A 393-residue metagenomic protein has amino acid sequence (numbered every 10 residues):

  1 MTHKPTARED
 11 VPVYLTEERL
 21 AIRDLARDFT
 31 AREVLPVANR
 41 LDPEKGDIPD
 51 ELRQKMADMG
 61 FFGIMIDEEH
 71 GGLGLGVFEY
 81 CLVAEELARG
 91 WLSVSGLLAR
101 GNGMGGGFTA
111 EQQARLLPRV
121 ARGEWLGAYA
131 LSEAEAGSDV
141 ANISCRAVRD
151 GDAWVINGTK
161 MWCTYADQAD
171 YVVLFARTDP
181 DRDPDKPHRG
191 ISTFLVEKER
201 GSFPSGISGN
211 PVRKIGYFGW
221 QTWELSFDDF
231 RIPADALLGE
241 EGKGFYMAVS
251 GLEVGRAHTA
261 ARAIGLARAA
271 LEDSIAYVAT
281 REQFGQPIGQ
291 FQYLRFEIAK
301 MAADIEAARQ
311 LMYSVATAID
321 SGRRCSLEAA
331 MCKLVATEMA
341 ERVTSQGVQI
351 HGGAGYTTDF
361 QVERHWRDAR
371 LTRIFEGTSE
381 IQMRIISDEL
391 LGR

Functional and structural regions predicted by a protein language model:
M1-S95, Q112, R119-E124, R149-A153 (+3 more regions): Alpha-helical interface subdomain recognition
L75-G76, D139-A141, Y165-A169, D185-R189 (+2 more regions): Short glycine/proline-enriched turns and hinge-like loops at secondary-structure junctions
V94-R115, G137-V140, A153: N-terminal glycine-rich flavin-associated loop
G96, V120, E135-S138, W162-Y165 (+2 more regions): Short Gly/Pro-enriched turn/cap motifs at secondary-structure boundaries
G123-L131, F175: A short, Trp-centered hydrophobic/proline-enriched beta-strand micro-motif
N142, S202-D229: Flexible, small-/acidic-enriched active-site or ligand-binding loops
A153, N157-I207: A short core secondary-structure module
D228-Y246: Long, acidic (Asp/Glu-rich), low-complexity accessory segments flanking structured domains
